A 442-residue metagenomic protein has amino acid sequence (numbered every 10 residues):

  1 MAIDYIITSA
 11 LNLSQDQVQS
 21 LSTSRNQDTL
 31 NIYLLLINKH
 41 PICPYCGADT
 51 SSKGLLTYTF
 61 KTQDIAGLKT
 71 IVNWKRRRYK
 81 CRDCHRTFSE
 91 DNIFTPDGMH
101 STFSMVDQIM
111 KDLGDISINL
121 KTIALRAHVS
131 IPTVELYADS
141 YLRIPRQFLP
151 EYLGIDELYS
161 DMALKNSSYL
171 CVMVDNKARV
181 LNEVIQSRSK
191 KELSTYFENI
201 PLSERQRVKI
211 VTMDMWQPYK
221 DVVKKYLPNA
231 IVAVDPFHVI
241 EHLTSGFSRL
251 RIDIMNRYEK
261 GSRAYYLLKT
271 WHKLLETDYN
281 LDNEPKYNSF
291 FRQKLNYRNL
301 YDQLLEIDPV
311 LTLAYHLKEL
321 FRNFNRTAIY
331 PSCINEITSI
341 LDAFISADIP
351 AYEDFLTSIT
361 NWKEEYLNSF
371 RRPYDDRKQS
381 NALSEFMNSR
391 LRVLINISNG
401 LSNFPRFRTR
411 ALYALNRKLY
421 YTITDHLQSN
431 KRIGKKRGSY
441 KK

Functional and structural regions predicted by a protein language model:
M1-R86, N92: Short, conserved DNA-binding cores of transcription-related domains
H40, Y45, S51, A138 (+4 more regions): Acidic/histidine-rich catalytic cores and adjacent linkers of DNA breakage/strand-transfer/modification proteins
T59-L164, Q206-V208: Short, positively charged, Gly/Tyr-enriched micro-motifs that form contact patches at catalytic or ligand/partner
S130, Y141-L142, M215, L250 (+1 more regions): The DNA-recognition helices of helix-turn-helix-type DNA-binding domains
E135-I210, M215-V222: RNase H-like nuclease fold core
L170, K225-A230, F247-I252: Short secondary-structure boundary/capping segments
V239-K260: Short alpha-helix plus adjacent loop in nuclease-associated cores
